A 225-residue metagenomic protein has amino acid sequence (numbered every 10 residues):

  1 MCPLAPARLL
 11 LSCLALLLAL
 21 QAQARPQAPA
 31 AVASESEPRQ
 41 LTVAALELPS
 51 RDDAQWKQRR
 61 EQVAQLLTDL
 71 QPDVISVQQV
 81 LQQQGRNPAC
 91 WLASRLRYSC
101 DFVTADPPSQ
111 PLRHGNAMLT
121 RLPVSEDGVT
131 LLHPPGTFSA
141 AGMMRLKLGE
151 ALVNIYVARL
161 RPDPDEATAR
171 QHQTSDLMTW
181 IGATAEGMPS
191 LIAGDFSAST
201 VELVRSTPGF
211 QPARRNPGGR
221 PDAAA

Functional and structural regions predicted by a protein language model:
C2-P3, R8, L14-S94, P108-L112: N-terminal, active-site-proximal structural segment of metallo-dependent hydrolase catalytic domains
L41, V74, V153, P189-L191 (+1 more regions): Short, Asp-centered acidic motifs that coordinate Mg2+ and/or phosphate in catalytic or ligand-binding sites
L46-L48, V80, A158-L160, G194-F196: Active-site metal-binding loops of divalent metal-dependent hydrolases
P49, Q78, T130, A193 (+1 more regions): Conserved residues at the C-terminal ends of beta-strands
S50-Q55, H133, E166-R170: Short, flexible loop segments at the rims of nucleotide/cofactor-binding pockets, characterized by
W56, V74, Q78-L160: Structured beta-strand-rich core segments of catalytic domains in phosphoester-bond hydrolases
Q62-L66, W91, M143, H172-W180: Alpha-helical elements of Rossmann-like donor-binding domains used by nucleotide-donor carbohydrate transfer enzymes
P164-A225: Metal-dependent phosphoesterases centered on the DNase I-like endonuclease/exonuclease/phosphatase
